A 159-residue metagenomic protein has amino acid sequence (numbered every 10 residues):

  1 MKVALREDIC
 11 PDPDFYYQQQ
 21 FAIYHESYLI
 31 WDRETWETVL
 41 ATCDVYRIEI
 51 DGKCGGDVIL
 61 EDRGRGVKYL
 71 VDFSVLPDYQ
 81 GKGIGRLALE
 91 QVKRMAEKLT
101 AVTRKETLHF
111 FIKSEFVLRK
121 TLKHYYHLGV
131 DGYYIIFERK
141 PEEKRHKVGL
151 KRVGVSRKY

Functional and structural regions predicted by a protein language model:
M1-W31, E49, H146-Y159: Short amphipathic alpha-helix that is part of the acyltransferase structural core
F21-I59: Active-site rim helix/loop that mediates acceptor-substrate recognition in acyltransferases
C43-R47, D57, D72, T100 (+1 more regions): Short hydrophobic/aromatic beta-strand element in the GNAT-like acyltransferase core that lines or flanks the acyl-donor
E61, G66-P77, T100-V102: Conserved acetyl-CoA binding element of GNAT-fold acetyltransferases
V75, G81-R94: Conserved acetyl-CoA-binding loop-helix of GNAT-fold acetyltransferases
R94-E106: Conserved GNAT acetyl-CoA-binding A-motif
K105-V130: Conserved active-site alpha-helix within GNAT-family acetyltransferase domains
H124-Y159: C-terminal "cap" of GNAT-fold acetyltransferases
